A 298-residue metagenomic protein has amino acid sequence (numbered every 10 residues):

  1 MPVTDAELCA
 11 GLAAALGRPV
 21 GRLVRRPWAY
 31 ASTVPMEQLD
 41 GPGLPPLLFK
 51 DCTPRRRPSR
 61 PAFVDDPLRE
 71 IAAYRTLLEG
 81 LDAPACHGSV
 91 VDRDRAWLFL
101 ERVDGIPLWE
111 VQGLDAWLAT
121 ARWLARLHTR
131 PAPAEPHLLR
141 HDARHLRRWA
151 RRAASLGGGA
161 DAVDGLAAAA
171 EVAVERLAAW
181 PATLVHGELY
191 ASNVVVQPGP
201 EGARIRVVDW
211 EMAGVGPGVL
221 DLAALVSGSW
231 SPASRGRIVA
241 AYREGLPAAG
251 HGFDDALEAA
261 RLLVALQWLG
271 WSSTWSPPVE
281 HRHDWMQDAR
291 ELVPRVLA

Functional and structural regions predicted by a protein language model:
M1-D94, Q197-I205: Conserved NTP-binding catalytic cores of kinases and kinase-like/nucleotidyltransferase enzymes across multiple kinase
A13-A15, A132-G187, Q197-G199, G252-F253: An alpha-helical support segment within catalytic cores of ATP-dependent transferases
W28-G43, L47-F49, E171-L220: Active-site acidic catalytic loop and adjacent metal/ATP-binding pocket of ATP-dependent phosphoryl transfer enzymes
E70, Y74-R75, L124-L127, L225: AlphaC helix (C-helix) of the protein kinase catalytic domain N-lobe, especially the conserved acidic-hydrophobic
A72, G218-A249, L262-H281, E291-R295: Active-site activation/catalytic loop segments of kinase-like enzymes and analogous catalytic loops in related
R95-I106: Conserved short submotifs of the Hanks-type protein kinase catalytic core that shape the nucleotide-binding pocket
L98-L100, V185-G187, W271: Short beta-strand motif preference
I106-R140: Conserved kinase catalytic-core helix
